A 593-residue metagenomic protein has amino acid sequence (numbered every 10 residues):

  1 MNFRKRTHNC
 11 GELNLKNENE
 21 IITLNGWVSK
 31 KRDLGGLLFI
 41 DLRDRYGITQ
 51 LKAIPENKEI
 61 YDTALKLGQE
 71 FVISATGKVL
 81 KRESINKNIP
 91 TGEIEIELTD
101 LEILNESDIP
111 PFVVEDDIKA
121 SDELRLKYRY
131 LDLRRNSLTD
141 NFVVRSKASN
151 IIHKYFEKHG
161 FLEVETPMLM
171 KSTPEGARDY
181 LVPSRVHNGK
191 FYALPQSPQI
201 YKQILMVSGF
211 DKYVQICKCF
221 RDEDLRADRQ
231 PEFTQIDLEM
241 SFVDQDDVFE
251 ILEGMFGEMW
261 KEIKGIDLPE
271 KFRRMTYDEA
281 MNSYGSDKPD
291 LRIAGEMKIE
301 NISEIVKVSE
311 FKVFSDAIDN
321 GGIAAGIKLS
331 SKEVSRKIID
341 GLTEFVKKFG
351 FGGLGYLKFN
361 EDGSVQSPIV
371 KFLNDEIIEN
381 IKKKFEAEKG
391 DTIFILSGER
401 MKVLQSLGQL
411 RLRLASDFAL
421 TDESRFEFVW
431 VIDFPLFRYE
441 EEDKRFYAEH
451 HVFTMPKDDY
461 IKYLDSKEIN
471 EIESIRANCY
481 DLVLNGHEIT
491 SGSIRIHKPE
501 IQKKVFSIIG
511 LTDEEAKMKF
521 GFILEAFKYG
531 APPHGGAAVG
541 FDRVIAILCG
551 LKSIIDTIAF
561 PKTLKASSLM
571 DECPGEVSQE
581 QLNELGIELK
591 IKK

Functional and structural regions predicted by a protein language model:
M1-K593: Class II aminoacyl-tRNA synthetase catalytic cores and aaRS-like
